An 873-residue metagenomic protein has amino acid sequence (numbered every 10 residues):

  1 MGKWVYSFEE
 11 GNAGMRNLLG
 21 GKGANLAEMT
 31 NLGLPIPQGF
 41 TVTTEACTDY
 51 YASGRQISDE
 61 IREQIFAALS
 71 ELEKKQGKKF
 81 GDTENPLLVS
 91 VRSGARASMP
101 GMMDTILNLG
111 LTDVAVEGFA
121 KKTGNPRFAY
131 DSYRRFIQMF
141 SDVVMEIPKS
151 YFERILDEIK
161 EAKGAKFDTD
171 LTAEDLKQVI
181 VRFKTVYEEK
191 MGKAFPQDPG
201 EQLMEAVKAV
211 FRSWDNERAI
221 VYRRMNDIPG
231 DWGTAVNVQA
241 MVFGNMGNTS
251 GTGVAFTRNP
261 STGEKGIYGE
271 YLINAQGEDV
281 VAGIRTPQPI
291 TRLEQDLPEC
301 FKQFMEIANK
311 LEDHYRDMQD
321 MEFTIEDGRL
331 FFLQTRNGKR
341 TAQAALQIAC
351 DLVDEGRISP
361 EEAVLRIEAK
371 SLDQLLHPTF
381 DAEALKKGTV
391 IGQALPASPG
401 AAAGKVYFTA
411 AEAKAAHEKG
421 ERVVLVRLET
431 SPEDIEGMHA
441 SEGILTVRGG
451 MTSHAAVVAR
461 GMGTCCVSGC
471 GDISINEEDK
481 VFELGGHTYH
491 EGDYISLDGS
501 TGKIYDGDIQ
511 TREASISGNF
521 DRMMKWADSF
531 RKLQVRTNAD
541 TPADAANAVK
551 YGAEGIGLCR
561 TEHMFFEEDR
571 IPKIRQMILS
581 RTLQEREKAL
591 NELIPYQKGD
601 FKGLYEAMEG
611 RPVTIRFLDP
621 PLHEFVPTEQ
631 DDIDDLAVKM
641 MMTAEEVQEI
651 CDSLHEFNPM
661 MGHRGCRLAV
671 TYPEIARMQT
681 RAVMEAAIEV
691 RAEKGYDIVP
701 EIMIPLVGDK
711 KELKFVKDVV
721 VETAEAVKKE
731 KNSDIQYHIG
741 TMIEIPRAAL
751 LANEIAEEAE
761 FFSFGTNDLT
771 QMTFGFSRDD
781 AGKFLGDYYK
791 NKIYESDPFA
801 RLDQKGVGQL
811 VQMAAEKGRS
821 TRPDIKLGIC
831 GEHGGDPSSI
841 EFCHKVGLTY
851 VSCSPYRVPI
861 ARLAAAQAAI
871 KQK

Functional and structural regions predicted by a protein language model:
M1-G388, P396, A411-H417, E421-V424 (+12 more regions): Nucleotide/phosphate-binding sheet-loop regions of phosphoryl- and nucleotidyl-transfer enzymes
F40, V447-G449, S468-G471, C559 (+2 more regions): Short beta->alpha connector loops at strand-helix junctions that form conserved, small/polar/Pro-enriched
R92, I516, W526-K873: Conserved alpha/beta-domain cores
N237, Y407, V424-V426, L445 (+3 more regions): Structural motif
G356, Y505-M524: Short, compositionally biased
T409, D472-I473, D521-M524, Q534 (+1 more regions): Intrinsically disordered, low-complexity regulatory segments
E442-R448, C466, G828: A short, small-residue-rich loop immediately preceding and capping a beta-strand
M462-T464: Residues forming the flavin
